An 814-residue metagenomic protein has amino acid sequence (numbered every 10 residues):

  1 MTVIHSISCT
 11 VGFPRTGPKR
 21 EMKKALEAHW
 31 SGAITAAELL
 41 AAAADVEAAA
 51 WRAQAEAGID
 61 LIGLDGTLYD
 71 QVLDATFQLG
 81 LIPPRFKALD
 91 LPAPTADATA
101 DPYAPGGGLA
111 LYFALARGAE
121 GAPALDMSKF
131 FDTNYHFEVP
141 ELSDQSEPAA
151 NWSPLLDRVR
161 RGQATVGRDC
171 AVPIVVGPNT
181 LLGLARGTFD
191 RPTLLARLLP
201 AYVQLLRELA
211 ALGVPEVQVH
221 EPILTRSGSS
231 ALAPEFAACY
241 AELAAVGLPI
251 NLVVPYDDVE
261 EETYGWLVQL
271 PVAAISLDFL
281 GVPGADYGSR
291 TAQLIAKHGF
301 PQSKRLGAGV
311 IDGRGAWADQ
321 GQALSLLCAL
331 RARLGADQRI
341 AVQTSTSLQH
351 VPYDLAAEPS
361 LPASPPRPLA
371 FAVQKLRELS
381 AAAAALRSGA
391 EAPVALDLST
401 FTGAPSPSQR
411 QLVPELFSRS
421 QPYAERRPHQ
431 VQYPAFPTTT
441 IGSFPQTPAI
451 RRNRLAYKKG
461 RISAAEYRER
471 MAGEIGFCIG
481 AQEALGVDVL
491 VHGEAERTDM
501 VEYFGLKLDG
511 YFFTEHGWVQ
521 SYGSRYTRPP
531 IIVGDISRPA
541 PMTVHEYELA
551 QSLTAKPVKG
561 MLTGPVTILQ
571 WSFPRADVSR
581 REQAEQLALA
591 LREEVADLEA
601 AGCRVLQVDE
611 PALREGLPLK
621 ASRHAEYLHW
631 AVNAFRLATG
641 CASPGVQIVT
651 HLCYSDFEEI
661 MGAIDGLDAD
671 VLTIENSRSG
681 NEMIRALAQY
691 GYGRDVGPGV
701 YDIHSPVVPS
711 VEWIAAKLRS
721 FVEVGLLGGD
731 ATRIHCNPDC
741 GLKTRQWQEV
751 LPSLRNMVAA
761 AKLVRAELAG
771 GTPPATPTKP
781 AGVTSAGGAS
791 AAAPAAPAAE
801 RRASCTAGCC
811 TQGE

Functional and structural regions predicted by a protein language model:
M1-E814: Domain-level signal for soluble alpha/beta catalytic cores
